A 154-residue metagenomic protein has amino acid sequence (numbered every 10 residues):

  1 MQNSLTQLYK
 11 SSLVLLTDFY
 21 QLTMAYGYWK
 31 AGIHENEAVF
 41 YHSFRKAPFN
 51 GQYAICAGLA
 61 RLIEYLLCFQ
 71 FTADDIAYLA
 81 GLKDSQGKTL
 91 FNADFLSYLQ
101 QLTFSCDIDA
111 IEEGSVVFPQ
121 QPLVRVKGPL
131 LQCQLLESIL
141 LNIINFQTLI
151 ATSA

Functional and structural regions predicted by a protein language model:
M1-A154: Ordered alpha/beta subdomains of enzyme catalytic regions
